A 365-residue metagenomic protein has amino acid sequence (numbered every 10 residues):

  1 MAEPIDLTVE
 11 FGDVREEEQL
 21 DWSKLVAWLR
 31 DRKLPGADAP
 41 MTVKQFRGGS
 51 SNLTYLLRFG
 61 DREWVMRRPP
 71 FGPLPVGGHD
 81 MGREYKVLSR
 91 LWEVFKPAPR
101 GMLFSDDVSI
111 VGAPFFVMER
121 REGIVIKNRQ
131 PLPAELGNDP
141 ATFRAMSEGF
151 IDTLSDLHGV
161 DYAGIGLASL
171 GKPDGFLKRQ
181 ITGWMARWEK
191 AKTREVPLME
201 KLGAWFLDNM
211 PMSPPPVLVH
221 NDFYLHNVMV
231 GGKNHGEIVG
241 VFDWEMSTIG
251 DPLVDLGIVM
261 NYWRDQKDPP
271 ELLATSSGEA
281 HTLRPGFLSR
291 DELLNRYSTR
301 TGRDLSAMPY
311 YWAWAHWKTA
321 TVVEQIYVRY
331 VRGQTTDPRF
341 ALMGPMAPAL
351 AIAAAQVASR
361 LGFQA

Functional and structural regions predicted by a protein language model:
A2-G36: Juxta-kinase regulatory segment immediately upstream of eukaryotic protein kinase catalytic domains
P40-L218, G232-G236: ATP-binding pocket architecture of kinase catalytic cores
G171-K172, R303-A315: All-alpha amphipathic helical-bundle segments outside canonical DNA-binding/catalytic cores that form hydrophobic
L218-H220, L225: Catalytic-loop of the protein kinase fold
V228-V230: Hydrophobic residue at the +6 position relative to the catalytic HRD Asp in the kinase catalytic loop
F242-S247: Activation of the activation-loop gatekeeper triad in protein kinase-fold domains
V254-T301, A315-R332: Active-site activation/catalytic loop segments of kinase-like enzymes and analogous catalytic loops in related
R296, R303-A307, K318-A365: Helical subdomain adjoining the active site within ATP-dependent kinase catalytic cores
